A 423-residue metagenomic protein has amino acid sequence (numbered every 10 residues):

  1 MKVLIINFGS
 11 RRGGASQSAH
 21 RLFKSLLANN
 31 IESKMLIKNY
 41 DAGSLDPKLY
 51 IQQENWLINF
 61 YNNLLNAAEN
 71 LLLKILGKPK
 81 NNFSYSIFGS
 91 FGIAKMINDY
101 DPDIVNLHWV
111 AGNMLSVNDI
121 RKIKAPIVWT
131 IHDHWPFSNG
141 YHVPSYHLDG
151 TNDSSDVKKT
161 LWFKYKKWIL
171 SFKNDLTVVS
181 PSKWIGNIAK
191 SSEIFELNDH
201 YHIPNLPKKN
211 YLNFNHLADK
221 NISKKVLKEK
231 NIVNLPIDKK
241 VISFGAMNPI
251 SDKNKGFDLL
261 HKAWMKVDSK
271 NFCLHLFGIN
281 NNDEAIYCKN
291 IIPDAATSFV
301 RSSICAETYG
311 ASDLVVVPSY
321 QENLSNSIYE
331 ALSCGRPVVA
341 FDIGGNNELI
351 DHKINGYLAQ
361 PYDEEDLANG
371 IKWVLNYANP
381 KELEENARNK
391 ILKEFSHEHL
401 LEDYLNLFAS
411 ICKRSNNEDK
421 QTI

Functional and structural regions predicted by a protein language model:
W135, Y146-V179, W184-N198, H202: Membrane-proximal helix-turn-helix segments that form the acceptor-binding/catalytic region of lipid-linked
V179, V233-K255, H261-W264: Conserved donor-binding/catalytic core segment of Leloir-type glycosyltransferases
G278-S303: Nucleotide-activated donor-binding/catalytic signature segment of Leloir-type glycosyltransferases, i.e., the conserved
E307-S312, Y404: Short alpha-helical donor nucleotide-sugar binding micro-motif in glycosyltransferases
Y320: Aromatic "clamp/platform" in nucleotide-sugar-dependent glycosyltransferases that forms part of the donor/acceptor
P337-A340: Short hydrophobic beta-strand element within catalytic cores of glycosyltransferases and related nucleotide-activated
H352-K353, Y357-E364, W373-A378: Conserved acidic donor-binding segment of nucleotide-sugar-dependent glycosyltransferases
N379-E394, L400-N406: A short, well-ordered alpha-helix in the C-terminal region of glycosyltransferases
